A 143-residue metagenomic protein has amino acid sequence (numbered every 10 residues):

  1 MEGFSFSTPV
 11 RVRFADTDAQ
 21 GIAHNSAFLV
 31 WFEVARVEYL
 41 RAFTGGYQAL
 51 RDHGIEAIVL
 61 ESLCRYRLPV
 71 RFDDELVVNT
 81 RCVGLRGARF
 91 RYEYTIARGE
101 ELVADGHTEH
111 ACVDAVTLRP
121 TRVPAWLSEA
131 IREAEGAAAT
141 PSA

Functional and structural regions predicted by a protein language model:
M1-Y39: Catalytic strand-loop segment that frames the active site of acyl-thioester-processing enzymes
E2-T8, R41, P69-F72, V83-A143: HotDog/MaoC-like acyl-thioester-processing domains
T17, T80, T108: Ser/Thr-centric signal marking residues that sit in or immediately flank functional binding/regulatory motifs
G21, T80, L118: Hydrophobic pocket/interface hotspot
A42-Q48: Short, surface-exposed acidic-centric catalytic microdomains
L50-A57: Short, basic/aromatic beta-hairpin or loop at an interaction surface
L60-Y66, V78-N79, E93: Short structured motifs
